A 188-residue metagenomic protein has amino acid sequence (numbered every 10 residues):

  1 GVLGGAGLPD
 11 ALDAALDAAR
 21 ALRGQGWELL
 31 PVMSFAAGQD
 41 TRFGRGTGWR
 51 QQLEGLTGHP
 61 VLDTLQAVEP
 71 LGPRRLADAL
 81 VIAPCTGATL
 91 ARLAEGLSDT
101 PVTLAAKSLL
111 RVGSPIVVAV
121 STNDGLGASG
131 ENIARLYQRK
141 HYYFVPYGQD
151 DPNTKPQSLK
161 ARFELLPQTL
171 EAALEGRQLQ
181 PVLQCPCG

Functional and structural regions predicted by a protein language model:
G1-I116, S121-G188: A cross-family phosphate/adenosyl-ligand binding-site feature
